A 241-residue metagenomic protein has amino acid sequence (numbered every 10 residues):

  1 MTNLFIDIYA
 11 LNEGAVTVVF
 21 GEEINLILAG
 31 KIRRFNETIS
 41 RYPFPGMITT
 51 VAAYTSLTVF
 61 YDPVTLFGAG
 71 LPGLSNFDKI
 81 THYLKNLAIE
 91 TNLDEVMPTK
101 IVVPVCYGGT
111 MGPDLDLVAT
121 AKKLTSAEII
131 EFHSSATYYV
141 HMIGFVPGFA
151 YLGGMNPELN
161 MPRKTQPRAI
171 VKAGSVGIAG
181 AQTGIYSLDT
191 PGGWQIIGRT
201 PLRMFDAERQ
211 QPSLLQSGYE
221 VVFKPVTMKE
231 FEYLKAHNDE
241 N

Functional and structural regions predicted by a protein language model:
T2-N241: Glycine-rich active-site loops that engage anionic ligands at enzyme catalytic sites
